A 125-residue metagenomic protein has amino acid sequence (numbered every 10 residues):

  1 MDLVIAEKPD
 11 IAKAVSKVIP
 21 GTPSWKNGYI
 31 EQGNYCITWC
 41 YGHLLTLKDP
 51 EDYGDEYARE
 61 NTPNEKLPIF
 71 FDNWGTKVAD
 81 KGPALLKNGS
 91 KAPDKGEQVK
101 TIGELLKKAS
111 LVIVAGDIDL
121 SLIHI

Functional and structural regions predicted by a protein language model:
M1-L120: Intrinsically disordered, low-complexity regulatory segments
I123-I125: Conserved small/polar residues in nucleotide/adenosyl-binding loops
